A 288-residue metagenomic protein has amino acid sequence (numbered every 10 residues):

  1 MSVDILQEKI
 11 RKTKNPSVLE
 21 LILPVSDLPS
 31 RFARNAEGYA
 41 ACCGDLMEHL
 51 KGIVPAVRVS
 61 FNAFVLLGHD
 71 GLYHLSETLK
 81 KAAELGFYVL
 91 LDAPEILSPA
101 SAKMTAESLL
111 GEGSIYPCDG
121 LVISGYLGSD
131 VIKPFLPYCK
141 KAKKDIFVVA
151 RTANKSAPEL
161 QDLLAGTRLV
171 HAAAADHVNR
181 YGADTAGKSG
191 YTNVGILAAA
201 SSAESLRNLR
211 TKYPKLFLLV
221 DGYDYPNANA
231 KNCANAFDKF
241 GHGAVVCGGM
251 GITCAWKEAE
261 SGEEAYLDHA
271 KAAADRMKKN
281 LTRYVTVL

Functional and structural regions predicted by a protein language model:
M1-S60, F64-E77, K81-E84, Y88 (+1 more regions): Conserved N-terminal beta1-alpha1 strand-loop-helix module at the mouth
I10-K12, M47-I53, E77-E84, L136-A142 (+2 more regions): Acidic (Asp/Glu)-rich catalytic clusters
L19, V57, D92, L121 (+2 more regions): Conserved, mostly hydrophobic/aromatic
P24-V25, L97-G195: Conserved anion-binding
V54, V59-S114, S156-A157, S202-S205: N-terminal active-site wall of soluble small-molecule enzyme domains
R58-V59, F64-L67, L90, P94 (+4 more regions): Catalytic beta/alpha-barrel core
A200-C247, G251-A255: A C-terminal functional module that forms or caps the active site or interfaces directly with catalytic machinery
C233-K239, G243, I252-L288: C-terminal helical cap(s) of enzyme catalytic domains, especially alpha/beta-barrels
